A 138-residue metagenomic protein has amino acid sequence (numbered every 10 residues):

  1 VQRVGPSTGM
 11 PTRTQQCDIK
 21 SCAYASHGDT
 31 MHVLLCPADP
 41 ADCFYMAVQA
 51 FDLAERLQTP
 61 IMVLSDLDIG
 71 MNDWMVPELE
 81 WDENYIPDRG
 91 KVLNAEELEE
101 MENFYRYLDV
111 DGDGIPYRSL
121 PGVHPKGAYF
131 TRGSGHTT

Functional and structural regions predicted by a protein language model:
V1, C22, L35, I61-V63: Generic structural hydrophobic/aromatic packing signal, biased to beta-strands
V1-D29, W81-D82: Flexible glycine/proline-rich, aromatic-decorated loop/lid segments
V1-S7, P40-A41, L67-G70: Acidic, glycine-rich active-site loops and adjacent beta-strand->loop/helix elements that engage anionic groups
G5-T12, V33-P40, N94, R106 (+1 more regions): Hydrophobic alpha-helical scaffolding
T8-P11, C22-Y24, H32, D52 (+2 more regions): Generic structural signal for short, flexible, solvent-exposed coil/loop and linker residues
D29-D52: Active-site/ligand-binding-proximal alpha/beta "capping" segment
M46-T138: Flexible, low-complexity linker and terminal segments
